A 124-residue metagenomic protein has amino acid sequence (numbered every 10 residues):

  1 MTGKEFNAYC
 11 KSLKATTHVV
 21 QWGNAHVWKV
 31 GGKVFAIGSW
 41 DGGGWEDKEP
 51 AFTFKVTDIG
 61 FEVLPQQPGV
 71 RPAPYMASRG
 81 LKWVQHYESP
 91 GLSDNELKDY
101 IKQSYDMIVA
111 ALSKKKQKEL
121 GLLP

Functional and structural regions predicted by a protein language model:
M1-P124: Charge-dense, helix-prone N-terminal extensions
